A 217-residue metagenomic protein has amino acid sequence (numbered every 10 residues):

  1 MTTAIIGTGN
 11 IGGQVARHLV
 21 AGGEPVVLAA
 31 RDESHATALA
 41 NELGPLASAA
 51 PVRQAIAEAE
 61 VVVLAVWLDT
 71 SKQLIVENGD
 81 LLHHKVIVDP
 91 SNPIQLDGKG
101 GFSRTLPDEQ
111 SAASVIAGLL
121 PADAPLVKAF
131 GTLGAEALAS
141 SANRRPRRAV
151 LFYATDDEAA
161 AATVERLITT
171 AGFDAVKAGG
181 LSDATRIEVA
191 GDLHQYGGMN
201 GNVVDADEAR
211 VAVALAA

Functional and structural regions predicted by a protein language model:
M1-P45: NAD(P)+-binding Rossmann beta1-loop-alpha1 motif at the extreme N-terminus of oxidoreductases
P25, L46-S48, V86, P125 (+1 more regions): Conserved beta-strand segments of alpha/beta enzyme cores
S34, E42, S111, G118-L126 (+4 more regions): Internal alpha-helical scaffold of NAD(P)-dependent oxidoreductase catalytic cores
T37, V76, S114, G118: Active-site phosphate/pyrophosphate- and oxyanion-stabilizing loops and adjacent acidic/basic residues in soluble
G44-A47, P51-V86, P90-G100: Rossmann-like NAD(P)-binding element
S91-A142: Rossmann-fold NAD(P)-binding glycine/threonine-rich loop
